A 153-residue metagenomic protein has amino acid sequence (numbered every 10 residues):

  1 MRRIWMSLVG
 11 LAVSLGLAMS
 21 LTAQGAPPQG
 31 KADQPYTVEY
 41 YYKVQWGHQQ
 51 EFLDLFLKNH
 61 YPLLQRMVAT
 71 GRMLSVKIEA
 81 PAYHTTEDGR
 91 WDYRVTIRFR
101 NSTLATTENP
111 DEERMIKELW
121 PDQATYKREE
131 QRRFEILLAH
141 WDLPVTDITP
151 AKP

Functional and structural regions predicted by a protein language model:
M1-I4: Positively charged n-region of N-terminal signal peptides that target proteins for export
S7-S20: Bacterial N-terminal signal peptides
V9, Q34-V38, W91-Y93: Residues at beta-strand starts and edge strands
G25-K31, R66-L74, D88-R90, T96-T146 (+1 more regions): An amphipathic, aromatic/His-enriched active-site/gating alpha helix that lines ligand/cofactor pockets
A32-G47: Acidic/histidine-rich, surface-exposed loop or edge segments in extracytoplasmic proteins
Y40, F52, V95, A105: Hydrophobic pocket/interface hotspot
H48-S75: Short amphipathic alpha-helical segments
E79-H84: A cross-kingdom feature marking solvent-exposed beta-strand/loop segments within repeated, beta-rich binding/scaffold
